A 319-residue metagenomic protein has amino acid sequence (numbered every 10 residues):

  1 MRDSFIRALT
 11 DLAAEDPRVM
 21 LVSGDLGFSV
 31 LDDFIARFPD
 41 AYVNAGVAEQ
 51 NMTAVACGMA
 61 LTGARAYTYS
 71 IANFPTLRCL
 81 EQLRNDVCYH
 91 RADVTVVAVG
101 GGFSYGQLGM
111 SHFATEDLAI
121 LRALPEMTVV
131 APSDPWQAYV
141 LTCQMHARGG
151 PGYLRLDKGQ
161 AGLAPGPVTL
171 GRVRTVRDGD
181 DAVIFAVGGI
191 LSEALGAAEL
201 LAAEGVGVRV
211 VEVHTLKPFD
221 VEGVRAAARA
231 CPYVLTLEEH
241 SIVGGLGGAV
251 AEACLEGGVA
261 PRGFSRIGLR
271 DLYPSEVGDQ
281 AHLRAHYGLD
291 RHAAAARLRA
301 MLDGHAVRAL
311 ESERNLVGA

Functional and structural regions predicted by a protein language model:
M1-R155, Q160, L310-A319: Thiamine diphosphate
R2, R18-S23, G27-A36, Y105-G106 (+1 more regions): Thiamine diphosphate
